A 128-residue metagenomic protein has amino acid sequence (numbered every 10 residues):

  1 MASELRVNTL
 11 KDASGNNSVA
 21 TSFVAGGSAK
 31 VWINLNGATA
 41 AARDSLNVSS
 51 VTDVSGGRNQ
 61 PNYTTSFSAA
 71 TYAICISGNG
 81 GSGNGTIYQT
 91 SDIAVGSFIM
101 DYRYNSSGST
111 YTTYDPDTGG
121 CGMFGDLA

Functional and structural regions predicted by a protein language model:
S3-S68, S106-A128: Extracellular receptor-binding modules and their adjoining Ser/Thr/Gly/Asp/Asn-rich linkers
L10, V48, I74, I87 (+1 more regions): Generic preference for hydrophobic/aromatic residues in regular secondary structure cores
S66-N79: Short, surface-exposed, low-complexity cationic segments
G78-A128: Extracellular jelly-roll beta-sandwich "head" domains, especially the C-terminal globular C1q domain
